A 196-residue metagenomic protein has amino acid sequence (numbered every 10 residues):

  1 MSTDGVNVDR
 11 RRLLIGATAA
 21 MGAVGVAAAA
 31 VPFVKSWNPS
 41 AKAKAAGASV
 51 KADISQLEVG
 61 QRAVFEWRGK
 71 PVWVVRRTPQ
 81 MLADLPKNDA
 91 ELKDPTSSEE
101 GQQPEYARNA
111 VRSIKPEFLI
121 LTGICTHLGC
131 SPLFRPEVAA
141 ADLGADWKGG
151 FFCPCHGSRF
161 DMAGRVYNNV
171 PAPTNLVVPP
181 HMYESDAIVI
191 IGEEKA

Functional and structural regions predicted by a protein language model:
S2-M21: N-terminal secretory signal peptides and thylakoid transit peptides that target proteins across membranes
D9-R10, F65, L121: Generic detector of short, well-ordered, non-transmembrane alpha-helical segments enriched in hydrophobic residues
G16, V26-K70: C-terminal segment of N-terminal export signals and the immediately downstream linker at the start of the mature
A20-V34, E137, D146-G149: Short low-complexity stretches enriched in small and charged residues
W37, S55, G60, V75-R77 (+4 more regions): Surface-exposed loop/turn and secondary-structure junction residues enriched for glycine/proline
I54, W67, V75-R76, T122 (+2 more regions): Pocket-edge structural micro-motifs
G60-A107: Extracytoplasmic/periplasmic/luminal assembly and interaction segments in envelope/secretory/respiratory proteins
A90-A196: Rieske [2Fe-2S] iron-sulfur-binding domain
